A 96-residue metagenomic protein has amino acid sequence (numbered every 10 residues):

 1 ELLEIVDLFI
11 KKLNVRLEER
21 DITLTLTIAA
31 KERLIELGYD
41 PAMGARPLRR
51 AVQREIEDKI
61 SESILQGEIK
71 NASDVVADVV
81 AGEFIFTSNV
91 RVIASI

Functional and structural regions predicted by a protein language model:
E1-I96: AAA+ P-loop NTPase nucleotide-binding core of proteostasis motors
